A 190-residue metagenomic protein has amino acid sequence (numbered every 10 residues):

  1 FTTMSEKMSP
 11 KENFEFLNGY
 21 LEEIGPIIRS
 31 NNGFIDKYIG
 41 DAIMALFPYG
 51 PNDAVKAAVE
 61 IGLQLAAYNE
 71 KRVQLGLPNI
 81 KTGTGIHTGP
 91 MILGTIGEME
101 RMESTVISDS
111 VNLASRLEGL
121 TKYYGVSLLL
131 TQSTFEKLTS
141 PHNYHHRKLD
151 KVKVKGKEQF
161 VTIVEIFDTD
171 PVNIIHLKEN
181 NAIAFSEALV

Functional and structural regions predicted by a protein language model:
F1-K56, S104: Catalytic NTP-binding/metal-coordinating core of nucleotidyl cyclase/transferase enzymes
N18, A114-E118: Short amphipathic alpha-helical segments
I24, D41-A42, A58, L65-A66 (+4 more regions): Cytosolic nucleotide-binding catalytic cores of signal-transduction proteins
L46-N52, T84-S104, T121-Y123, F167-D170: Catalytic strand-loop-helix junctions within cyclic-nucleotide turnover domains
P51, A58, S108-A114, Q132: Amphipathic alpha-helical transducer elements in NTP-driven molecular machines
L63-Q64, Y68-P78, T82-M91, E118-K151: A short beta-strand->alpha-helix segment at the C-terminal rim of the class III nucleotidyl cyclase catalytic domain
I96-S108, H145, D150: Short, surface-exposed loop/helix-turn segments at secondary-structure junctions that function as lids/hinges flanking
T121-E187: Cytosolic regulatory/linker segments at or just downstream of nucleotide-handling modules in signal-transduction
